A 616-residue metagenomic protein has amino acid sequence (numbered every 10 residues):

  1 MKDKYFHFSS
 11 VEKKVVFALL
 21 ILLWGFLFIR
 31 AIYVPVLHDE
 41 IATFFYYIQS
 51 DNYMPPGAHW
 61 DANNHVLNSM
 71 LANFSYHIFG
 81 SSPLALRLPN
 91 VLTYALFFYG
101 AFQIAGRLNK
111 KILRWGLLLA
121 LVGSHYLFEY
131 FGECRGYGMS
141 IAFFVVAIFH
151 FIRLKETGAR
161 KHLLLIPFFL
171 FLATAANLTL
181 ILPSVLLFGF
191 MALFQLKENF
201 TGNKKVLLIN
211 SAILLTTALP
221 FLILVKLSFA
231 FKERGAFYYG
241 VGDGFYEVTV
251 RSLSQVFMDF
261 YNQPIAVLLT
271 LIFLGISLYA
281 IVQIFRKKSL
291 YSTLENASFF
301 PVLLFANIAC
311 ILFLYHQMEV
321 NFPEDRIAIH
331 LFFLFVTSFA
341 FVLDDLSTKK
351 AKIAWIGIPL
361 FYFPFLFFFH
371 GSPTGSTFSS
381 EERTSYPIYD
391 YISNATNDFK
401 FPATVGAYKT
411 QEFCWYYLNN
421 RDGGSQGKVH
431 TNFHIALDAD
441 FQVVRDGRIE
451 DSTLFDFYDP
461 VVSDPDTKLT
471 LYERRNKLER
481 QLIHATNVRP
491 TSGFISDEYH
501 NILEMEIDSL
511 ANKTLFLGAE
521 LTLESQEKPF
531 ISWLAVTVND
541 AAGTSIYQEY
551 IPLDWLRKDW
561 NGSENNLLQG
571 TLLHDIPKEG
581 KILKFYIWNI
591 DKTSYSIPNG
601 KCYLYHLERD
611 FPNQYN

Functional and structural regions predicted by a protein language model:
K13, A101-G123, A142, K352-I356: Transmembrane-helix signature of polytopic, membrane-embedded enzymes that assemble or transfer cell-envelope glycans
F17, L215, I272-G275, K288 (+5 more regions): Signature aromatic-anchored transmembrane alpha helix within multi-pass, membrane-resident enzymes that catalyze glycan
F17-I21, L88-L108, V146: Transmembrane-helix motifs of polytopic, lipid-linked glycan transferases
G106-N109, V145-L163: Membrane-interface transmembrane helices that cradle and orient dolichyl/undecaprenyl
L117-L118, Y130, K161-T179, T216: Membrane-interface alpha helices of multi-pass inner-membrane proteins
L172-A175, I181-S289: Transmembrane-lumen/periplasm boundary regions of multi-pass, lipid-linked membrane glycan transferases
S298-L304, M318-S347: Hydrophobic/aromatic-rich transmembrane helices and adjacent perimembrane loops
K352-L469: Catalytic lumenal/periplasmic loop and adjoining terminal transmembrane helix of membrane glycan-assembly enzymes
